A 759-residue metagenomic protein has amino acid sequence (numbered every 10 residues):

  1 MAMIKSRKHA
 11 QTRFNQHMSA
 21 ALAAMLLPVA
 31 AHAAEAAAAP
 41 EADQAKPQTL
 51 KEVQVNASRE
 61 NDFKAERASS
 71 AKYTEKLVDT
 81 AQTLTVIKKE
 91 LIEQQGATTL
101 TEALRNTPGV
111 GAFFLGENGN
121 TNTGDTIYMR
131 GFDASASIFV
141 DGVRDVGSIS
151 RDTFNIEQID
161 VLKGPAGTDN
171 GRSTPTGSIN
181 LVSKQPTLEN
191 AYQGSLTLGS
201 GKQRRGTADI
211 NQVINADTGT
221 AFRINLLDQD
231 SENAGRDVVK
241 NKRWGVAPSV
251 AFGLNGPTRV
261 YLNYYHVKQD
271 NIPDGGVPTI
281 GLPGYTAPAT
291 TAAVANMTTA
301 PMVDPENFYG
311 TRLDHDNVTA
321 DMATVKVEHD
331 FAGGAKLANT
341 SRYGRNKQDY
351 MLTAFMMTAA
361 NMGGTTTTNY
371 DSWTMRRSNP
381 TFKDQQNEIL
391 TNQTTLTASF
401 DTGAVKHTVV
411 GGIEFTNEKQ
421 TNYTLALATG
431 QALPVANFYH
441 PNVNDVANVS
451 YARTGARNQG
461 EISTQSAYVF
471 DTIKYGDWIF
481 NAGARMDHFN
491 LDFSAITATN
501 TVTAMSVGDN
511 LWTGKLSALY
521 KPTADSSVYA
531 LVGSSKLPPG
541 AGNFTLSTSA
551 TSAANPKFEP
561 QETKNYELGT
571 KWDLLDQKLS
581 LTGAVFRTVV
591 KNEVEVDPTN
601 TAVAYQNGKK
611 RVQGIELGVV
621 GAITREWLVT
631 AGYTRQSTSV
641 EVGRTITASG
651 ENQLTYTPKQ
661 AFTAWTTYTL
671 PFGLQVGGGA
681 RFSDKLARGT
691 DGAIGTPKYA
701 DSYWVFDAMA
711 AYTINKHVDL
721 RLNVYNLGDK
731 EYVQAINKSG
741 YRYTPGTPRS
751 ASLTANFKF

Functional and structural regions predicted by a protein language model:
I4, F682-D691, A711-F759: C-terminal beta-signal and adjacent terminal beta-strands/loops of Gram-negative outer-membrane beta-barrel proteins
L27, L50-E189, L568: Acidic, small-polar-rich N-terminal luminal/periplasmic segments of exported/outer-membrane proteins
F154-E157, T168-V246, L254-T258, D321 (+3 more regions): Outer-membrane beta-barrel translocator/receptor signature
Q229-A234, V246-G253, P257-E328, Q348-N387 (+3 more regions): Acidic/polar loop-and-plug regions of large Gram-negative outer-membrane beta-barrel proteins
A251-N255, N387, K406-E418, N458-V590 (+5 more regions): Structural signature of Gram-negative outer-membrane beta-barrels, strongest in the C-terminal barrel of TonB-dependent
A323-G344, N379-A495: Face-selective signature of the C-terminal outer-membrane beta-barrel domain
V327-D330, A335-R342, N346-A354, Y529 (+3 more regions): Membrane-embedded beta-barrel scaffold of Gram-negative outer-membrane proteins
D477, R587-V589, Q606-D691, G728-D729 (+1 more regions): Gram-negative outer-membrane beta-barrel transporters
